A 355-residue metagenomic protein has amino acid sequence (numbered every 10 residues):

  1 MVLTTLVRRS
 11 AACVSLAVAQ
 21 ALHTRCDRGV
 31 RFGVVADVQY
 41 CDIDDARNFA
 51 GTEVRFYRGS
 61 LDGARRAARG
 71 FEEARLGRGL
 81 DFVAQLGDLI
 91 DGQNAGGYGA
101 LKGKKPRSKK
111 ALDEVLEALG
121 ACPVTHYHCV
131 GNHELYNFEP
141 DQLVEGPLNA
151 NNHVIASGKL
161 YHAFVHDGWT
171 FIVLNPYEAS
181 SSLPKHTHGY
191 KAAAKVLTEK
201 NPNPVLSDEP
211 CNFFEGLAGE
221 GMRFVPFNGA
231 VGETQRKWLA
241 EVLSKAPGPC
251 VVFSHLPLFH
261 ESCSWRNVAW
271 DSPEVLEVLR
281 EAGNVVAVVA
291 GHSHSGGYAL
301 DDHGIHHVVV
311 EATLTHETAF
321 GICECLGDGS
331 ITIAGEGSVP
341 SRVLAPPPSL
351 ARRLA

Functional and structural regions predicted by a protein language model:
T5-A21: Terminal signal-anchor or tail-anchor transmembrane helices that tether membrane-associated enzymes to cellular
L22-P106: N-terminal active-site segment of His-dependent metallophosphoesterases
R28-R31, R78-F82, C122-H126, G168-T170 (+3 more regions): Loop/turn elements at helix/coil->beta-strand transitions in domains of secreted/extracellular proteins
V34-A36, V83-D88, H126-N132, L174 (+3 more regions): Active-site neighborhood of phospho(di)ester-bond hydrolases with catalytic His/Asp-centered motifs
V38-C41, L89-Q93, N132-N137, Y177-S180 (+4 more regions): Solvent-exposed loop/turn segments at secondary-structure junctions within structured extracellular/periplasmic domains
A50-V54, N94-E241, D271-N284, A299-G327 (+1 more regions): Extended active-site neighborhood of metal-dependent phosphoesterases/phosphodiesterases
L243-E261: Short acidic, glycine-rich surface-loop motifs adjacent to enzyme active sites
E324-A355: A short C-terminal boundary segment appended to hydrolase-like catalytic domains
